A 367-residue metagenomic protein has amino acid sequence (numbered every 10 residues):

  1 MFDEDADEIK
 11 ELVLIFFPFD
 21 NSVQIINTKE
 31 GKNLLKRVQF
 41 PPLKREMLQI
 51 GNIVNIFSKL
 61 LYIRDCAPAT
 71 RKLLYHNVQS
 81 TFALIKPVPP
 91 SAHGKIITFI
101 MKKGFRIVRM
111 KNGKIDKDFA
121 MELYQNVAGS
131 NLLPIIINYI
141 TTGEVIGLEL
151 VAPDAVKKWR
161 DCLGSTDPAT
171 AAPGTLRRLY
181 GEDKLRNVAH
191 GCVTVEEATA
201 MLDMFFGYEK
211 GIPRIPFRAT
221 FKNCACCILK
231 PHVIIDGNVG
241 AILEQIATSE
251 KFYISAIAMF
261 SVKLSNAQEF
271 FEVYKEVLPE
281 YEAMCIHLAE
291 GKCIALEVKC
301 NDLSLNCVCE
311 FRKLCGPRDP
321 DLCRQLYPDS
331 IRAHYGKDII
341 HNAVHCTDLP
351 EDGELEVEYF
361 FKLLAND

Functional and structural regions predicted by a protein language model:
M1-Y75: Extended amphipathic alpha-helical elements
D3, D20-N21, I53, K59-L60 (+1 more regions): Non-catalytic terminal and connector segments of soluble metabolic enzymes
